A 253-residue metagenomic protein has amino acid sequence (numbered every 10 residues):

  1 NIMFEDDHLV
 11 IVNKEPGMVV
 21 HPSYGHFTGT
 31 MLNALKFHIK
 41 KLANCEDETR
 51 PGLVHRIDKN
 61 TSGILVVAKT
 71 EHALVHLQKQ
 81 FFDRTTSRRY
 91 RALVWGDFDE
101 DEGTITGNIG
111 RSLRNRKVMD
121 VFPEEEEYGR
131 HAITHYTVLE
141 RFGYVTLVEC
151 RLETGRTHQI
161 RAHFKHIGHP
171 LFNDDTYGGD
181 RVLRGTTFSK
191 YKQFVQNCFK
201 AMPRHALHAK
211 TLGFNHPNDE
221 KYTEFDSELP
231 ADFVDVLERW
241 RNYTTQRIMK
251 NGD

Functional and structural regions predicted by a protein language model:
N1-N115, E228-R241, I248: RNA pseudouridine synthases
I2, V94, H135-V138, L171: Conserved hydrophobic positions within beta-strands
W95, C150-E153: A structural micro-motif recognizing beta-strand termini and the immediately following turn/loop segments
E126, R130, E153, H163-D253: Pseudouridine synthases involved in rRNA/tRNA modification
G143-R151: Short histidine-centered loop motifs in beta-beta connectors
